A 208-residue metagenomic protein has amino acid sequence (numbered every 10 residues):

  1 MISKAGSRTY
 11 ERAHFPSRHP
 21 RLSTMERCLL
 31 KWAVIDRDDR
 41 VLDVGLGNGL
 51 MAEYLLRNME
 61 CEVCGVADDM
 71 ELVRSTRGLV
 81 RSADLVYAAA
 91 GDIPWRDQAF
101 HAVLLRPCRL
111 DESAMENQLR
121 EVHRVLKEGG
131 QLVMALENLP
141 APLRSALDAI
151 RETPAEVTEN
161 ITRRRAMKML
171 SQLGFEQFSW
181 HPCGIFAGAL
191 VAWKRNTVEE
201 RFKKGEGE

Functional and structural regions predicted by a protein language model:
M1-V34, L50-M51, P140: Conserved class I S-adenosyl-L-methionine
N48-D92: Class I SAM-dependent methyltransferase SAM/SAH-binding core
G91-V103: A short acidic, Gly/Pro-enriched loop at the edge of an enzyme's catalytic core that lines a small-molecule cofactor
A102-A114: A short SAM/SAH-binding and catalytic strip from SAM-dependent methyltransferases
E116-E128: A short glycine-rich, Lys/Arg-flanked "PGG" loop and its adjoining helix->strand segment in the class I
V133-A155: Conserved class I S-adenosyl-L-methionine
V157-L173: Short alpha-helix
L173-E208: Core SAM-dependent methyltransferase catalytic element
